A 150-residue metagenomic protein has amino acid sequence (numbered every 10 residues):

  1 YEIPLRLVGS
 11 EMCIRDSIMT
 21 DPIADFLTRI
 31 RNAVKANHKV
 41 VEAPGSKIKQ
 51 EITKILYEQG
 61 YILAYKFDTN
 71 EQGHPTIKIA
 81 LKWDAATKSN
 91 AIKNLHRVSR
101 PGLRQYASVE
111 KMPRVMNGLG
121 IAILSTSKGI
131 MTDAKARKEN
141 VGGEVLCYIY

Functional and structural regions predicted by a protein language model:
Y1-D16, L56: Single conserved hydrophobic/aromatic residue that forms the stacking wall/gate of nucleotide- or nucleobase-binding
R15-Y150: Core subunits and conserved enzymes of cellular information-processing and envelope-translocation systems across
